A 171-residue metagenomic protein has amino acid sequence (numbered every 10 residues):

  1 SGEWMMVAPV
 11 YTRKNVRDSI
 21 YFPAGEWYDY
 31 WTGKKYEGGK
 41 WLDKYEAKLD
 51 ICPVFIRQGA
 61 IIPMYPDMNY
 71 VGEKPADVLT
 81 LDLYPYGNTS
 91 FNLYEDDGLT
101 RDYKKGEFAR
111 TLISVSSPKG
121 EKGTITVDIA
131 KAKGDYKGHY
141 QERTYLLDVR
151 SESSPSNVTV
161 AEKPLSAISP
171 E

Functional and structural regions predicted by a protein language model:
S1-P155, A161-E162: Catalytic core of carbohydrate-active enzymes
A161-E171: Extracellular/luminal ectodomains and secreted, surface-exposed scaffolds of diverse proteins
